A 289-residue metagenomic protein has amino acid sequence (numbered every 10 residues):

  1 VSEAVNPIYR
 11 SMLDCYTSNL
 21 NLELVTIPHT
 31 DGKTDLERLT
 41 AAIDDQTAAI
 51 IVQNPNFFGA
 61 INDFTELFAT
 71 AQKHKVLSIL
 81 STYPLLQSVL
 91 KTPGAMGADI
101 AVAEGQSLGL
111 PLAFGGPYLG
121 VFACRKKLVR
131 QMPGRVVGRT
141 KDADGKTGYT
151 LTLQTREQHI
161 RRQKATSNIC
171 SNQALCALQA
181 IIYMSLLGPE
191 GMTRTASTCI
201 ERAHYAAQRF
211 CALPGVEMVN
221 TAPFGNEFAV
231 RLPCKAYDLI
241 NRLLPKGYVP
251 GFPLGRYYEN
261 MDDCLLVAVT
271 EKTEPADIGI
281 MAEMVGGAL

Functional and structural regions predicted by a protein language model:
V1-G148, G215, V230, Y237-L243 (+3 more regions): Conserved PLP-enzyme active-site core in the AAT-like
P7-R10, K33, I61, T65 (+12 more regions): Electropositive phosphate-/nucleotide-binding environments in soluble metabolic enzymes
Y9-R10, L24, L36-A42, P55-N56 (+4 more regions): Structured alpha-helical segments in the cores of large, soluble enzyme domains
T47, T166, T270-T273: Ser/Thr-centric signal marking residues that sit in or immediately flank functional binding/regulatory motifs
I51-Q53, K73-V76, A165-T166, E190-M192 (+1 more regions): A short, structure-level motif marking secondary-structure boundaries and short turns
L108-P214, M218-T221: Active-site C-terminal subdomain of aminotransferase-like
E190-M281: Conserved C-terminal alpha-helix-loop-beta "cap" of PLP-dependent enzymes that closes/shapes the active-site mouth
V285: Hydrophobic "lid"/C-terminal helical patch of Rossmann-like NAD(P)-dependent dehydrogenase/epimerase domains
